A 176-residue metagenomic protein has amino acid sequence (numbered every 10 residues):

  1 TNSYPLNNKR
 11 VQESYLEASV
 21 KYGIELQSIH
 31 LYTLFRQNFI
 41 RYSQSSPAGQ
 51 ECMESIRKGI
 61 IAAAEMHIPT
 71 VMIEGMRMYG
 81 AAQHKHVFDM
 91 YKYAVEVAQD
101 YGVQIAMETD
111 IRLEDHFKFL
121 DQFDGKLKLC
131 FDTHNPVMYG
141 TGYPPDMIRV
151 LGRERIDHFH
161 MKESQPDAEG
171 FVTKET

Functional and structural regions predicted by a protein language model:
T1, H30-Y32, E74, K162: Conserved residues at the C-terminal ends of beta-strands
T1-V20, G75-A81: Glycine-rich, proline-tolerant flexible connector loops at the mouths of alpha/beta enzymes
Y4-L6, Y42-P47, V172-T176: Short glycine-enriched, charge-decorated loop/helix-capping segments at active-site entrances that position
N7-N8, C52, V87, G140: Charged, low-complexity surface patches
N8-E25, S55-A64, Y143-E154: Short amphipathic alpha-helices and their capping/turn segments at secondary-structure boundaries
V20-S28, F35-K128: Active-site acidic/histidine proton-transfer and metal-coordination neighborhood in alpha/beta enzyme cores
Y32-F35, Q165-D167: Active-site/binding-pocket entry motifs
F88-T176: Acidic/histidine-rich catalytic cores of soluble enzymes
